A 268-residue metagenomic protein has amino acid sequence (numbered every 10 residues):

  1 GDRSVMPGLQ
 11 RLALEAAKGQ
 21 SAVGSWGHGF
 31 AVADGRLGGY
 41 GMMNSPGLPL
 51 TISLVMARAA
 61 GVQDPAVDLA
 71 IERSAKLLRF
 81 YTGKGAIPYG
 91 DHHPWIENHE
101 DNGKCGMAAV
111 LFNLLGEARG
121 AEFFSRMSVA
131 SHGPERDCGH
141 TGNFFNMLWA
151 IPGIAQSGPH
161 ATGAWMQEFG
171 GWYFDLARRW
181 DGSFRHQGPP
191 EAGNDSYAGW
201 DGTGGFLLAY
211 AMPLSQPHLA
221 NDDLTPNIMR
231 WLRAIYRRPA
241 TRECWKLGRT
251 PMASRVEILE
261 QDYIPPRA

Functional and structural regions predicted by a protein language model:
G1-D2, P49-Q63, G106-A118, L148-T162 (+1 more regions): Well-ordered alpha-helical scaffold segments within catalytic/enzyme domains
G1-L12, A16-R58, D64-V67, D101-M107: Aromatic-lined, polymer-binding surfaces characteristic of secreted/periplasmic polysaccharide-degrading enzymes
D2-G19, V62-G83, A118-P134, A161-A177 (+1 more regions): Extended, well-ordered alpha-helical scaffold segments
A16-Y40, A75-D101, F123-F145, L176-D195: Glycine- and aromatic-rich loop/turn segments at beta-sheet edges
G120-R126, G153-Q156, H160, E168-R267: Terminal, non-catalytic domain-edge segments
S131-W165: Loop/turn-rich, solvent-exposed surfaces of beta-rich toroidal or solenoidal domains
